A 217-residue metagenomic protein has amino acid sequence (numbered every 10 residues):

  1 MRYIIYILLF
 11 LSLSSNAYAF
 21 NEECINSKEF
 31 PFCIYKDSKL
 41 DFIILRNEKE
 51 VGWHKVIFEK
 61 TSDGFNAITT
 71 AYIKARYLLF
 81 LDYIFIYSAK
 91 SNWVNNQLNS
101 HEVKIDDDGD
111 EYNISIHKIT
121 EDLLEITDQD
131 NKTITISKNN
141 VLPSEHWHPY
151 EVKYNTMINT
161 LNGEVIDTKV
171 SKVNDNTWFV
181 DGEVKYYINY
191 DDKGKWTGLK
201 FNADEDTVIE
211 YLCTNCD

Functional and structural regions predicted by a protein language model:
I4-L13: Sec-dependent N-terminal signal peptides
A17-D82, I86, K104-D110, S171-V173 (+2 more regions): N-terminal cleavable signal peptides for secretion/export
Y35-D37, E102-C216: Solvent-exposed helix/loop surface patches that form functional interfaces
I43-I44, N92, I126, N189: Hydrophobic beta-strand positions
E59-N66, N92-Q97, K118-T120, S171 (+1 more regions): A short, structured loop/turn motif at beta-sheet edges
Y83-K90, L98-S100: Cationic, beta-structured binding surfaces that engage anionic biopolymers and membranes
